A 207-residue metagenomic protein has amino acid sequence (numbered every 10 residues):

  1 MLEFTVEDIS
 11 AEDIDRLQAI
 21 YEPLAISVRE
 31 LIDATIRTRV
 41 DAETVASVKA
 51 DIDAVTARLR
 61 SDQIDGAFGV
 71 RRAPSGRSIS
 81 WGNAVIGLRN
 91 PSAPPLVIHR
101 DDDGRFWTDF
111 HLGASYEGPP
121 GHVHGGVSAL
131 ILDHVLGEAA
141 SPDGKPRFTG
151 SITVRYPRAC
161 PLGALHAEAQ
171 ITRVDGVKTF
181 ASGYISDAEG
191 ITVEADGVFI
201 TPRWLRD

Functional and structural regions predicted by a protein language model:
L2-G66, V70-A73, C160-P161, T172-D207: HotDog/MaoC-like acyl-thioester-processing domains
T5-D15, V135-H166, I171: Hydrophobic beta-strand-centered segment that forms part of the acyl-chain substrate-binding groove
E43-E117: Long amphipathic N-terminal alpha/beta scaffold segment
D101-R105, V123-P146: Active-site helix/loop of acyl-thioester processing domains in fatty-acid/polyketide metabolism, spanning hotdog-fold
G118-G121, W204-R206: A short, polar/proline- and glycine-enriched secondary-structure boundary/capping micro-motif
